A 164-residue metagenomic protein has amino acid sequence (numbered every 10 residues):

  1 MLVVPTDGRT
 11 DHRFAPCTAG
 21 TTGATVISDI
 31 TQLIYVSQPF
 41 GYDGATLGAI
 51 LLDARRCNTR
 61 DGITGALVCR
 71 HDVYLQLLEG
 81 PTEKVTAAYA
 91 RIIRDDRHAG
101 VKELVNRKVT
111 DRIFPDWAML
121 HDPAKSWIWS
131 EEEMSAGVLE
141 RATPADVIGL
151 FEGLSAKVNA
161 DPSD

Functional and structural regions predicted by a protein language model:
L2-G8, H12-D164: Charge-rich, low-complexity N-terminal segments
